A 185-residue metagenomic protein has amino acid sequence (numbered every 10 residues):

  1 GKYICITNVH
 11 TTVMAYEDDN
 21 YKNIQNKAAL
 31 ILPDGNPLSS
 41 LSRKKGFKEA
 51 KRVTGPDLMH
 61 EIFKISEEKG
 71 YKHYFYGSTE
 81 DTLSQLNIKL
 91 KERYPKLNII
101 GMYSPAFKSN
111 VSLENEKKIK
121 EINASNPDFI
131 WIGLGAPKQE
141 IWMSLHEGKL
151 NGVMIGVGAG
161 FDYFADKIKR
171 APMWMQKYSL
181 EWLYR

Functional and structural regions predicted by a protein language model:
G1-D57: N-terminal nucleotide/polyanion-binding subdomain common to many enzyme families
V9-T12, L134-Q139, G160: Short glycine-rich anion-binding loops that position phosphate/pyrophosphate groups of nucleotides and phosphorylated
L38-S40, K138, G160-A165: Short gly/pro/ser/thr-enriched loop/turn and capping motifs at secondary-structure boundaries
S39-E121, S125: Conserved beta-alpha
Y71, L150-G152: A short helix->loop->beta-strand "cap" motif at the edges of active sites that frequently abuts
N87, E140-K149: Short Gly/Thr/Asp-enriched flexible loops that form oxyanion-binding sites at enzyme active sites
S104-N110, G152-R185: Short, flexible loop segments at boundaries between secondary-structure elements
I122-A136: Proline-aspartate-enriched helix->loop->beta-strand connector
